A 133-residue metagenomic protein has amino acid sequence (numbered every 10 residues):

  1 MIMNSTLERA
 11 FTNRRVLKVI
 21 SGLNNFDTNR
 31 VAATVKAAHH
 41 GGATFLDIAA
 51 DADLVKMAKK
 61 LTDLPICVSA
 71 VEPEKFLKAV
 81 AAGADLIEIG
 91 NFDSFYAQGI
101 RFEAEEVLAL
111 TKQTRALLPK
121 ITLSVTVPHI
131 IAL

Functional and structural regions predicted by a protein language model:
M1-G22: N-terminal amphipathic alpha-helix/helix-capping segment at the start of soluble metabolic enzymes
R15-F26, K36-G41, A97-G99: Glycine-rich phosphate-binding "P-loop"
R15-S21, L46-D47, I66-A70, I87-I89 (+1 more regions): Hydrophobic faces of well-ordered beta-strands that scaffold small-molecule active sites in alpha/beta enzyme cores
G22-N24, D51, S69-P73, F92-S94 (+1 more regions): Active-site beta-loop-alpha junctions enriched in small/polar residues
A33, V71-D85, I130-L133: Catalytic cores of alpha/beta
T34-A49, G83-L86, G90: Catalytic domains of carbohydrate-active enzymes, especially glycoside hydrolases
G42, L61-I66, A81-E88, P119-K120: Glycine-enriched alpha-helix->loop->beta-strand junction motifs that scaffold or abut catalytic
L46-L64, V71-K78, D93-P119: Active-site-adjacent beta->alpha loops and helix N-cap segments on the catalytic face of soluble alpha/beta enzymes
